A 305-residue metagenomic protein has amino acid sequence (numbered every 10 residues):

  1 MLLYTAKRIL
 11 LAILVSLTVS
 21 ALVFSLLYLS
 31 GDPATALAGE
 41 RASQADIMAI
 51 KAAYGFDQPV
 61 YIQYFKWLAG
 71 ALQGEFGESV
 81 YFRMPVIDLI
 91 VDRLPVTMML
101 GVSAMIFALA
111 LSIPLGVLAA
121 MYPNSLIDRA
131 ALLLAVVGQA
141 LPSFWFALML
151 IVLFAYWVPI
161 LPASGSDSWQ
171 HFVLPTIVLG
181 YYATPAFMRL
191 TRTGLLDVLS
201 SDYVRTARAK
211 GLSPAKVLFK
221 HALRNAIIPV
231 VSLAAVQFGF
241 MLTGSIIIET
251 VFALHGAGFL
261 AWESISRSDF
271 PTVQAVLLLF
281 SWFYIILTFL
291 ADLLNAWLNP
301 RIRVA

Functional and structural regions predicted by a protein language model:
L2-Y4, S16, D88-R129, S143 (+1 more regions): Alpha-helical transmembrane segments of integral membrane proteins, especially multi-pass inner/plasma-membrane
V15-F65, A155-L174: Hydrophobic alpha-helical transmembrane segments of membrane transport/permease proteins and related membrane-embedded
A52-Y61, E75-V86, S164, F187 (+1 more regions): Membrane-interfacial helix-loop-helix junctions in multi-pass membrane proteins
D57-I113: An internal, D/E-rich "acidic patch" concept
G138-F146: A hydrophobic, multi-pass inner-membrane permease signature
L148-V158, E249-G256: Peri-membrane helix termini and adjoining interfacial loops of integral membrane proteins
